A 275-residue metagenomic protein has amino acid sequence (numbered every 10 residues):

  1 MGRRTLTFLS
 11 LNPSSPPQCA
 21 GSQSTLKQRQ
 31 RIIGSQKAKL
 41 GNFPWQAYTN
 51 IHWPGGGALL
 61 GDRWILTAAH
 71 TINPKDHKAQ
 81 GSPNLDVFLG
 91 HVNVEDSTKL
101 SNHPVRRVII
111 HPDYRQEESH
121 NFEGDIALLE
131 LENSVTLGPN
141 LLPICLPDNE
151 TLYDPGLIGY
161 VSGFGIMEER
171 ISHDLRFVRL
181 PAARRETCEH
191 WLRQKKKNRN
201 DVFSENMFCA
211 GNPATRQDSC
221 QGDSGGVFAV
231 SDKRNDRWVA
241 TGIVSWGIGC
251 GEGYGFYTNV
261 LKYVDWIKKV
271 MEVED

Functional and structural regions predicted by a protein language model:
M1-Q23: Cytosolic, low-complexity regulatory segments enriched in Ser/Pro/Gly with interspersed Lys/Arg in eukaryotic signaling
Q23-I32, Q46-N50, L157, I166 (+1 more regions): Extracellular trypsin-like serine protease catalytic domains
T25, I65-A68, I72-Q116, R185-R193 (+1 more regions): Conserved H-D interstitial segment of serine endopeptidase catalytic domains
P44-D62, N121, S219: A conserved glycine-rich beta-strand in the N-terminal activation segment of trypsin-fold
A47, N84-E95, G159-G163, V230: Short conserved beta-strand and strand-loop elements enriched in small hydrophobics with frequent Asp/Gly
G55-A58, T71, S224-V227: Beta-propeller and closely related beta-sheet repeat lectin domains
K75-H77, P112-E118, S134-P181: Active-site substrate-binding loop(s) of clan PA
L85-D96, C145-T151, R179-R185, I248: Short edge-strand/loop segments of extracellular domains
